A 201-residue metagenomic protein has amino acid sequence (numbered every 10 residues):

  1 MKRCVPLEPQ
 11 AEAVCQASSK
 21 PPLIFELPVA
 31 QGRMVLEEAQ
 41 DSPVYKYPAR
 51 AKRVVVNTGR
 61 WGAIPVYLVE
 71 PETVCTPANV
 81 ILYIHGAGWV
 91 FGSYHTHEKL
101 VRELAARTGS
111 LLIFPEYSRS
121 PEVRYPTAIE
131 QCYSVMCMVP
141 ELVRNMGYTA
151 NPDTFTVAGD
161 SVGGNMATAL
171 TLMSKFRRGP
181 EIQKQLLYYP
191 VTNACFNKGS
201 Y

Functional and structural regions predicted by a protein language model:
M1-P71: A glycine/proline-hinged amphipathic helix-loop "lid/cap" segment that gates access to hydrophobic ligand pockets
P77-G88: Short beta-strand element of the alpha/beta-hydrolase
H95-F114: Short amphipathic alpha-helix adjacent to the substrate-entry channel of hydrolases
E116-S120: Short beta-to-alpha linker loops that shape the active-site pocket of alpha/beta-hydrolase fold enzymes
V123-N145: Alpha/beta-hydrolase active-site loop
E141-A158: Gly/Ser-rich "nucleophile elbow"/oxyanion-hole loop immediately N-terminal to the catalytic nucleophile in hydrolases
P152-T154, T168-Y201: Alpha/beta hydrolase fold serine-hydrolase catalytic domain that processes acyl esters and thioesters
G159, G163, A167: Gly/Ala-rich beta-loop-alpha elbow adjacent to hydrolase catalytic centers
